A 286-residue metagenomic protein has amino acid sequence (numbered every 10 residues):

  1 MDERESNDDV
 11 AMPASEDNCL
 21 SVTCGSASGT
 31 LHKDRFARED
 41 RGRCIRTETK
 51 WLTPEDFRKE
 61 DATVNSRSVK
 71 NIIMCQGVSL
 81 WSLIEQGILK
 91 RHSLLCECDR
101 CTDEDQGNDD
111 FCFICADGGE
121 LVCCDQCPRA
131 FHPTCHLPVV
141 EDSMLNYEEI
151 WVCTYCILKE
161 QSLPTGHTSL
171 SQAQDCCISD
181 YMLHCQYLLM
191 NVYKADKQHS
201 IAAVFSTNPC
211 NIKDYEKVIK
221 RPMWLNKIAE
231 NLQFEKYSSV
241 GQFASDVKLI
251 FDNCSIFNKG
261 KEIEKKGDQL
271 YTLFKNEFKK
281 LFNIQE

Functional and structural regions predicted by a protein language model:
E5-C24, S79-C210, K220-P222, N226 (+4 more regions): PHD-type zinc finger and closely related Cys/His-rich zinc-binding mini-domains in nuclear regulators
N7-D9, A14-T49: Calponin-homology-like cytoskeleton-binding modules and closely related N-terminal microtubule-contacting segments
C44, E48, Q172-D180, L189 (+4 more regions): Generic amphipathic alpha-helical segments used as scaffolds and interaction surfaces in large, multi-domain proteins
W51-L95: Interface elements of modular peptide-recognition networks comprising either
E55, E60-V69, S200-E286: Bromodomain acetyl-lysine reader domains
